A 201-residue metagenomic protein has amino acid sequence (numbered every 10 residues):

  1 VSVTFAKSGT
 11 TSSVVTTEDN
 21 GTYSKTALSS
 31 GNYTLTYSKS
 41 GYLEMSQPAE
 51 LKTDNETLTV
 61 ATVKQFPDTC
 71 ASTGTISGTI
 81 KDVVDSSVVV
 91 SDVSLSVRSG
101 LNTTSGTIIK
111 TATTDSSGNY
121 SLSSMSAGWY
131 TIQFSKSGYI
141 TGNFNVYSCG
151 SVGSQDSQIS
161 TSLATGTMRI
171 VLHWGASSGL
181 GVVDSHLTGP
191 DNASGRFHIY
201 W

Functional and structural regions predicted by a protein language model:
V1, A6, A71-S72, S77-V93 (+2 more regions): Structural motif
S2-A6, T36, S94-R98, Q133 (+1 more regions): Beta-strand signatures of extracellular beta-sandwich domains
F5-T22, V89, S99-S121: Short, acidic Ser/Thr/Gly-rich low-complexity loop/linker segments typical of extracellular and cell-surface proteins
D19, S29-S30, S116, S126-A127: Surface-exposed loops/turns
K25-A27, L122-S124: Short, flexible loop/turn segments at beta-strand junctions in immunoglobulin-like and fibronectin type III
G31-G41, S126-G138: A short, solvent-exposed beta-strand micro-motif common in secreted/extracellular proteins
A49-A71, G142, V146-A164: Extracellular beta-sheet/turn segments enriched in Thr/Pro/Gly and aliphatic residues
G150, Q155-W201: Intrinsic-disorder/low-complexity signal
